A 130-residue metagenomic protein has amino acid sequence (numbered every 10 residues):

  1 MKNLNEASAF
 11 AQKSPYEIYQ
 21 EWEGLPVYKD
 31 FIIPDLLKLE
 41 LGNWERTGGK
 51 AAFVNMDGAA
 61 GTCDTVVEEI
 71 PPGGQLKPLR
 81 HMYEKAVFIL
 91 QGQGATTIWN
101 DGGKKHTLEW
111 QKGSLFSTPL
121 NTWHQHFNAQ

Functional and structural regions predicted by a protein language model:
M1-T62: A short, N-terminal "cap"/entry segment at the start of jelly-roll beta-barrel domains of the cupin/DSBH fold
T47-F53, D64-H81: Conserved short histidine dyad/triad with adjacent acidic residue
V54-D57, Q75-H81, I98, T107-E109 (+1 more regions): Short histidine-centered beta-strand/loop micro-motifs that create catalytic or ligand/metal-coordination sites
V67-E68, K77-R80, E84-I89, T107-L108 (+1 more regions): His/acidic/aromatic-lined binding-pocket segments of jelly-roll/cupin-type domains and related regulatory beta-sandwich
I70, N100-N121: Short acidic-glycine-tyrosine-enriched beta hairpin
P71-P72, H81-D101: Glycine- and acidic-residue-biased ligand/ion/polar-headgroup-sensing regions
Q75-K77, A95, S114-F116, L120-H126: Histidine-centered metal-chelating micro-motifs
